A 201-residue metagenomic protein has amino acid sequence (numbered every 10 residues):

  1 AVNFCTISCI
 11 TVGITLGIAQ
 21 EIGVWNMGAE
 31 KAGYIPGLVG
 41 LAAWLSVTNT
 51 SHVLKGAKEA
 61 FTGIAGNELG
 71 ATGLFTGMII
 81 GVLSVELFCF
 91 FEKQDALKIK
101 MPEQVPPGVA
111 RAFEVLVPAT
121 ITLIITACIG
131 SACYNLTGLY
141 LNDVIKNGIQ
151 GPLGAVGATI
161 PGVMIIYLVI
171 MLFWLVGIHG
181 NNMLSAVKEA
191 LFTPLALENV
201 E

Functional and structural regions predicted by a protein language model:
A1-H179: Signature of multi-pass transmembrane helix bundles
V187-T193: Small-residue-enriched core segments of transmembrane alpha-helices in multipass membrane transport and channel
L195-E201: Membrane-interface interhelical connector segments
